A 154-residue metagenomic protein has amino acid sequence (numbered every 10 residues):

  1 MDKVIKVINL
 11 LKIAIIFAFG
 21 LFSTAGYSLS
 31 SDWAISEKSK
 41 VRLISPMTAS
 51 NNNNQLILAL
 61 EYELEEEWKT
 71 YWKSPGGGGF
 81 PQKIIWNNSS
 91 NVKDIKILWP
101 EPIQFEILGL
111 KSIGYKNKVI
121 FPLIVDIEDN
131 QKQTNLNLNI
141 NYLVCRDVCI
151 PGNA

Functional and structural regions predicted by a protein language model:
M1-N9: N-terminal secretory signal peptides that target proteins for export/translocation
D2, A14-I16, P100: Alpha-helix initiation/capping motif
N9-K12, Q55-L56: Hydrophobic alpha-helical segments and their boundary regions
L11-S23: Bacterial N-terminal signal peptides
G26-A154: Extracellular/lumen-exposed scaffold segments
